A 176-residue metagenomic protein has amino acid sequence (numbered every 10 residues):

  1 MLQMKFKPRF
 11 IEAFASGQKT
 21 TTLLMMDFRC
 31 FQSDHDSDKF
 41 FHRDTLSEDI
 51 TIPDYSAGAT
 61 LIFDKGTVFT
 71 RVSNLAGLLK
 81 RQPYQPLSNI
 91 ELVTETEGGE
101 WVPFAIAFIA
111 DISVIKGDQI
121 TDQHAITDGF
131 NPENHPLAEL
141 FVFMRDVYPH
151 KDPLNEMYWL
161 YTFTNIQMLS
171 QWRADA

Functional and structural regions predicted by a protein language model:
M1-A176: Structured alpha/beta reader/binder surfaces that contact nucleic acids or chromatin modification marks
